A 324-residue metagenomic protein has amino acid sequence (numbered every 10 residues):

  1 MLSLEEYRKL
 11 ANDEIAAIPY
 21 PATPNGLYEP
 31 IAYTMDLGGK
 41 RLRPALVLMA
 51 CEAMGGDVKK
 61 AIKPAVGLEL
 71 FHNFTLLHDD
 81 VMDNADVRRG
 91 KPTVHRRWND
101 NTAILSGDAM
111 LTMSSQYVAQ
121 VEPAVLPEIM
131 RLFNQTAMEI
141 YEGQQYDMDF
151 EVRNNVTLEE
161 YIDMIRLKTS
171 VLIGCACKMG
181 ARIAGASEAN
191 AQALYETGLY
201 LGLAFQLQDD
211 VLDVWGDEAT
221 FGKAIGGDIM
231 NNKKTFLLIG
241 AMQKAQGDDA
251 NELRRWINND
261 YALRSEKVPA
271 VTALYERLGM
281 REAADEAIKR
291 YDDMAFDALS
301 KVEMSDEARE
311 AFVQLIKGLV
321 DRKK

Functional and structural regions predicted by a protein language model:
M1-L2, N12-I15: Charged, compositionally biased N-terminal leader segments and the immediate start of the first structured element
E6-Y7, A16, Y20-A250, R290 (+1 more regions): Mg2+-dependent prenyl diphosphate-binding active-site environment of isoprenoid biosynthetic enzymes
A11, A204, A295-A298, L315 (+1 more regions): Amphipathic alpha-helices that form helix-helix packing interfaces
A119, G180-A181, E276, S300-E303 (+1 more regions): A structural signal for long alpha-helical coiled-coils and helix-turn connectors that form the cytosolic signaling
T136-E139, Y200-L201, N259-L263, R277 (+1 more regions): A short structural micro-motif
L238, A295, F312: Hydrophobic, well-ordered secondary-structure elements that form the walls of internal hydrophobic environments
A250-V302: Mobile late-domain/C-terminal helix-loop "cap" segments that border catalytic sites or the cytosolic face
Y291, E303-K324: Short, amphipathic C-terminal "tail helix"
